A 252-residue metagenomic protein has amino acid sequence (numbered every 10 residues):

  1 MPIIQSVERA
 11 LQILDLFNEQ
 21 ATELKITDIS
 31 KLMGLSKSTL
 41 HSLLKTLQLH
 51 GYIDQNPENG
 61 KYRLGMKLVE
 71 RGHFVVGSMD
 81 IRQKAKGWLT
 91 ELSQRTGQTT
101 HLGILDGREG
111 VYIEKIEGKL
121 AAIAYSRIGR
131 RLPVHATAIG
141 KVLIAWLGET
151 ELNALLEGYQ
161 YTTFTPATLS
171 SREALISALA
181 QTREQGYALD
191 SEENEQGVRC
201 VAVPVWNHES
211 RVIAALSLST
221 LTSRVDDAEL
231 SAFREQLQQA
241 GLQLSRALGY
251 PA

Functional and structural regions predicted by a protein language model:
M1-Q83, T90, R246-Y250: N-terminal helix-turn-helix
I3-V7, I26, K61, G65 (+9 more regions): Short, structured helix-loop boundary elements
N18, G140, I144, G148 (+2 more regions): Short amphipathic alpha-helical signal-transduction/dimerization elements
P57, L105, W206-H208: Short, acidic, Ser/Thr-enriched surface-loop or helix-capping motifs
H73-A121, W146-E149, L175: All-alpha effector-binding/dimerization core of bacterial HTH-type transcriptional repressors
A122-N194: Short, solvent-exposed recognition segments
A154, Y159-Q160, G241-A252: Cysteine/selenocysteine-centered motifs that mediate thiol-based redox chemistry or coordinate metal-sulfur cofactors
S170-A240: Extended hydrophobic
